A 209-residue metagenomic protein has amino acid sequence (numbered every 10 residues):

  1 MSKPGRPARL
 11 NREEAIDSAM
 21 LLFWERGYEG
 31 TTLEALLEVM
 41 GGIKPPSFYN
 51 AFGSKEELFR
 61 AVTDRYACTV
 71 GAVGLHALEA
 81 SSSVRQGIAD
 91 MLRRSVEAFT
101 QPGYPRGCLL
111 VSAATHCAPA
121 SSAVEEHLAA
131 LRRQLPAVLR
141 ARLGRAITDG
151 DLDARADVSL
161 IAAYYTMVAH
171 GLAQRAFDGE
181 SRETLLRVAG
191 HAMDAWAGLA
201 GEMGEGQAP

Functional and structural regions predicted by a protein language model:
S2, D90-E97, R133-A137, A141-R145 (+2 more regions): C-terminal peripheral helix-coil segments that are non-catalytic and often amphipathic
P7-A8, M20, W24, E34-V39 (+5 more regions): Recognition helices and adjacent regulatory flanks at domain boundaries
E14, L21-E57, A61: Helix-turn-helix
C68-G71, Q86-A89, S122-D149, L160 (+1 more regions): Amphipathic alpha-helical packing segments from all-alpha helical-bundle domains
G74-R106, V158-Y165: Hydrophobic alpha-helical connector segments
G87-I88, Q101-E126: Amphipathic alpha-helical segments used for helix-helix packing
R106, V111, R155-R175, V188-A195: Hydrophobic alpha-helical segments that form the core of small-molecule binding pockets and/or dimer interfaces
